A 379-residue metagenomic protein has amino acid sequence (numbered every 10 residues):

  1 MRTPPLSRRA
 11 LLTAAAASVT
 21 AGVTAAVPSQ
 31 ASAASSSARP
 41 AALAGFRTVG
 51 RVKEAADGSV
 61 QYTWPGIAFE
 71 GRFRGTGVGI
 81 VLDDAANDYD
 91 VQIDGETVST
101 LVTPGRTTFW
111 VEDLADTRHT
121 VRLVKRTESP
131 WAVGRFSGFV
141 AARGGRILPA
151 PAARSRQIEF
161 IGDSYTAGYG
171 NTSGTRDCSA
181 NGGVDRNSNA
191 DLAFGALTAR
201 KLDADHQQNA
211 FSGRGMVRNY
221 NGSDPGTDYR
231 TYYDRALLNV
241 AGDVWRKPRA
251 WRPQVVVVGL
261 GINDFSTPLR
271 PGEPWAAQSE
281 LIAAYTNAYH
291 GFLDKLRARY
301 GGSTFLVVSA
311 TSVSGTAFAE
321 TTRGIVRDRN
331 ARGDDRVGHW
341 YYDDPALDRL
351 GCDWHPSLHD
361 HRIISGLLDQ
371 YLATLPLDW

Functional and structural regions predicted by a protein language model:
L6-L12, G22-A25, Q30-I161, Y165-A190 (+1 more regions): N-terminal secretory targeting modules
W64-G66, V133, D177-S279, V313-A319 (+1 more regions): Conserved SGNH/GDSL esterase-like catalytic core that processes O-acyl groups on lipids and polysaccharides
L148-P151, G242-R252, D294-Y300, L377-W379: Surface-exposed acidic, glycine-flexible loop patches that form ligand/cofactor-binding and adhesion interfaces
Q157-I161, H206-N209, Q254-G259, F305-S309 (+1 more regions): Structural recognition of the beta-strand scaffold that forms the well-ordered cores of secreted hydrolase catalytic
F194-D205, F292-T304, R329-D334: A structural motif corresponding to the C-terminal end of an alpha-helix and its immediate exit/capping segment
Y285, Y289, H361: Aromatic/hydrophobic pocket-lining residues that form the small-molecule binding cavity in soluble enzyme cores
Y289-L293, R323: Generic structural signal for well-ordered alpha-helices, preferentially at hydrophobic/aromatic core positions
T304-C352, D360-W379: Extracellular serine-dependent O-acyl
